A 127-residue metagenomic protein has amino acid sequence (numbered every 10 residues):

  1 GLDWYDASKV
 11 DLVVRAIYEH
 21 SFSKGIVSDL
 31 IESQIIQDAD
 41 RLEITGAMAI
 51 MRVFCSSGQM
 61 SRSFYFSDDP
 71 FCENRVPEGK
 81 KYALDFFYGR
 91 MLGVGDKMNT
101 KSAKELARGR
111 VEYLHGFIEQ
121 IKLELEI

Functional and structural regions predicted by a protein language model:
G1-L2, F54: Hydrophobic alpha-helix position signal
D3-A16: Acidic/histidine metal-binding catalytic segments
E19: Conserved small-residue motifs centered on glycine
G25-I127: Divalent metal-dependent phosphate-bond-processing catalytic cores, especially two-metal-ion Mg2+/Mn2+ enzymes that act
